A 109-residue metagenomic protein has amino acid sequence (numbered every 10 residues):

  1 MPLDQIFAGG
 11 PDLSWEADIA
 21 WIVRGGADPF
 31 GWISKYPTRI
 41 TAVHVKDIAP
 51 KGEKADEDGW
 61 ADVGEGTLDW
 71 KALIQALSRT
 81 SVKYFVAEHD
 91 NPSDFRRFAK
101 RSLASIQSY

Functional and structural regions predicted by a protein language model:
L3-S14, W21-Y109: Histidine-acidic metal/acid-base catalytic patches
